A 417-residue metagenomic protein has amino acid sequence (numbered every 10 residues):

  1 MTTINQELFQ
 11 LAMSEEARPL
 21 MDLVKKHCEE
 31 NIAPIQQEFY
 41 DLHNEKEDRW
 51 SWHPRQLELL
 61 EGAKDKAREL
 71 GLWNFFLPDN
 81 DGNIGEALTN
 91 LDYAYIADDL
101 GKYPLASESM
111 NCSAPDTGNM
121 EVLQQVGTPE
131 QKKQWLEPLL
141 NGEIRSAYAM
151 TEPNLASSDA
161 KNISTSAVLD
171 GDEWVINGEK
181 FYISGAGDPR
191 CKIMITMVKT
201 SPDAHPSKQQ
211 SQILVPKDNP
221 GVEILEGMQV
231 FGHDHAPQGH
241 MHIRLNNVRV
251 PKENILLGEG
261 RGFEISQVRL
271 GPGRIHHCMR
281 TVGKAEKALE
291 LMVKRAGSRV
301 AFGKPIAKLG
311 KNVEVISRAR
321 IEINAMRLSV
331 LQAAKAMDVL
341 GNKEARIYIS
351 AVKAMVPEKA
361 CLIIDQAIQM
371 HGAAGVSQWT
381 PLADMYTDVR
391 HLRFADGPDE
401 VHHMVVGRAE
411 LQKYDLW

Functional and structural regions predicted by a protein language model:
M1-P104, S113, V126-Q131, P138 (+5 more regions): Alpha-helical interface subdomain recognition
I84-G85, V222-I224, N254-E259: Cytochrome P450 core scaffold surrounding the K-helix E-X-X-R motif and the conserved "meander" helix-loop region
M110-E130, D159: N-terminal glycine-rich flavin-associated loop
M120-V126, Y148-A149, D203-A204: Flexible, glycine-rich active-site loops centered on histidine and acidic residues that chelate a metal or position
G142-T151: A short, Trp-centered hydrophobic/proline-enriched beta-strand micro-motif
N154-S158, G185-P189, P202-A204, F231-G239: Short Gly/Pro-enriched turn/cap motifs at secondary-structure boundaries
N162, P220-R249: Flexible, small-/acidic-enriched active-site or ligand-binding loops
D172-E173, N177-L225: A short core secondary-structure module
